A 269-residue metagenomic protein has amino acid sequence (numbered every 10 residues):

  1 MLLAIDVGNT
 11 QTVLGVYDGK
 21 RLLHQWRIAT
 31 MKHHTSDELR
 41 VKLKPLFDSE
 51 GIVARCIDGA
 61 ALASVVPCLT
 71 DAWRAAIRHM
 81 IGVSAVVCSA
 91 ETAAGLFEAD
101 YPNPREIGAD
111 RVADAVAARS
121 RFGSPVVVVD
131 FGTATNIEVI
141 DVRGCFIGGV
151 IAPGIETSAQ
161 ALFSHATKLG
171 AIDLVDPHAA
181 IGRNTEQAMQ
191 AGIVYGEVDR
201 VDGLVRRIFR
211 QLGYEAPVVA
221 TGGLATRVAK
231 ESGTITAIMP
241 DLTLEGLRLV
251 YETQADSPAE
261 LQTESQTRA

Functional and structural regions predicted by a protein language model:
L2-A4, T30, S158-A269: ATP-binding/phosphotransfer module of carbohydrate and carboxylate kinases, centering on a glycine-rich
L2-D6, G59-A61, V126-D130, V219: Short glycine-aspartate micro-motif
L2-P45, R55, G144-A171, V175-A179: Short glycine-rich, Thr/Ser-proximal phosphate-binding strand/loop in the N-terminal lobe of ATP-dependent enzymes
R27, S124-Q160, P217-V218, T236-T243: Glycine-rich phosphate-binding loop of actin/hexokinase-like ATP-binding domains
L43-G59, V205-E215: Phosphate/pyrophosphate-binding loops at sites that engage ATP/ADP/AMP, CoA/4′-phosphopantetheine, polyphosphate
E50-I107, R143-G149, G154-I155, R183-V194 (+3 more regions): Short beta-strand-loop/turn "lid" adjacent to the catalytic site in phosphate-handling enzymes
A93-V126, R248-A255: Conserved phosphate-binding catalytic cores of ATP/NTP-utilizing and phosphoryl-transfer enzymes
V116-V129, T133, E264-A269: Extended, charge-rich low-complexity interaction segments
